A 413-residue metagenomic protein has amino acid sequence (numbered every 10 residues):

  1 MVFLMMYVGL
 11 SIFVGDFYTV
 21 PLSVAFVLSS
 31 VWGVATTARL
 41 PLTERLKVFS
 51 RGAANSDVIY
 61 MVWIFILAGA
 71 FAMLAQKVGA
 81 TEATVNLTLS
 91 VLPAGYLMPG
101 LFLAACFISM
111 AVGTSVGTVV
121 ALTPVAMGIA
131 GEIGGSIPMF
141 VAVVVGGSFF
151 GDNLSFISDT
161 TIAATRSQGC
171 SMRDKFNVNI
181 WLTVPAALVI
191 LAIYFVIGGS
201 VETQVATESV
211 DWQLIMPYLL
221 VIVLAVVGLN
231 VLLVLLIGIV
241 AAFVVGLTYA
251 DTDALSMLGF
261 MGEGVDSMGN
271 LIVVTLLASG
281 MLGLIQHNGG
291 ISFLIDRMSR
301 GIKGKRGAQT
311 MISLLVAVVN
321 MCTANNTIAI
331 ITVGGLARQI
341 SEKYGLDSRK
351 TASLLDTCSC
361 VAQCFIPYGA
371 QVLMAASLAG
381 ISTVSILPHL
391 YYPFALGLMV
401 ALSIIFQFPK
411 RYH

Functional and structural regions predicted by a protein language model:
M1-Y7, Y18-A38, M61-L67, L122 (+4 more regions): Hydrophobic mid-bilayer segments of alpha-helices in multi-pass membrane transport proteins, especially secondary
I12-A25, G52-S56, T88-P93, N177 (+3 more regions): Interfacial loop-to-helix junctions that mark the boundaries of transmembrane helices in multi-pass membrane
F13, F17, G146-F149, N153-E208 (+3 more regions): Juxtamembrane and boundary regions of transmembrane helices in multi-pass small-molecule transporters and channels
S23, V27, A35, L46-G79 (+6 more regions): Core transmembrane alpha-helical segments of multi-pass membrane transporters/permeases
N55-M61, N86-A104, A130-F140, E208-M216 (+4 more regions): Membrane-interfacial loop-to-helix junctions in multi-pass transporters
V62-F71, P93-V125, M298-R338, L355: Hydrophobic alpha-helical transmembrane segments of multi-pass integral membrane proteins, predominantly secondary
I64, G95-I108, G134-G151, G307-N320 (+3 more regions): Alpha-helical transmembrane segments of multi-pass membrane proteins
G117-G128, V145, F156-C170, F293-L294 (+2 more regions): Re-entrant/interfacial helical elements at transmembrane boundaries that shape and gate the permeation pathway
